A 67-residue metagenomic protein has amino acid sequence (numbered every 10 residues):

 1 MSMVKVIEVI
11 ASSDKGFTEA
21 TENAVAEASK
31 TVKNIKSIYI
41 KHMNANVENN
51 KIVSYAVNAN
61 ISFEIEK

Functional and structural regions predicted by a protein language model:
S2-K36: Short, well-ordered alpha-helical segments
V4, I38, S54-N58: Structural motif
N44-K67: A cross-kingdom feature marking charged/low-complexity
